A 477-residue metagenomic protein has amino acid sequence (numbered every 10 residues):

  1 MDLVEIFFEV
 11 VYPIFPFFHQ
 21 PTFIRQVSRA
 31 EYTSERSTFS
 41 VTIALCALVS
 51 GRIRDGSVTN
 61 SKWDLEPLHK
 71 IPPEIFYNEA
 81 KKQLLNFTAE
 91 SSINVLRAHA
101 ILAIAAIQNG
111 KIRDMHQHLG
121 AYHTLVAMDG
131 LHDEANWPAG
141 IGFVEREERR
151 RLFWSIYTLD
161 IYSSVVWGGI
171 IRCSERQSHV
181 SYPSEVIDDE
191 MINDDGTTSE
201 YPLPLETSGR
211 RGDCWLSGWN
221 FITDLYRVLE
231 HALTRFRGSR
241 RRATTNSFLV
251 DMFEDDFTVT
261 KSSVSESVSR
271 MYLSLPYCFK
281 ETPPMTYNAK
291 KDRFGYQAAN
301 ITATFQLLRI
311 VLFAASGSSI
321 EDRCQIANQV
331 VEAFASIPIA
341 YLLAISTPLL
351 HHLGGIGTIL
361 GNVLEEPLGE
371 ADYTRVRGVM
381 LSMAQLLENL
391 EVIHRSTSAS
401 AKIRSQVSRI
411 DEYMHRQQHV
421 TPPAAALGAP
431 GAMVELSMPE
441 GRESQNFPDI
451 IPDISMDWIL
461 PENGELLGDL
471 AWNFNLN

Functional and structural regions predicted by a protein language model:
D2-L216, E230-D255, E266-R293, Q325-L342 (+2 more regions): Acidic, Ser/Thr-rich, low-complexity intrinsically disordered regions in fungal proteins
F23-R29, N220, Y296-A298, A303-F305: Short gly/pro-enriched beta-turn/loop segments at secondary-structure junctions
V41-T42, C46, N94-V95, H99 (+5 more regions): TPR repeat positional signature
N86, E90-S91, H231-R235, R241 (+4 more regions): Fungal C-terminal regulatory tails
I104, Y162, R309-V311, S316 (+1 more regions): Residue-level recognition of tetratricopeptide repeat
Q108, V166, Q306, F313-I320 (+1 more regions): Alpha-helix C-terminal capping/termination sites
L225: Active-site-proximal loop/helix segment associated with metal-binding centers of metalloenzymes
Y287-Q297, R309-L312: Long, well-ordered mid-to-C-terminal structural blocks that present hydrophobic/aromatic surfaces
